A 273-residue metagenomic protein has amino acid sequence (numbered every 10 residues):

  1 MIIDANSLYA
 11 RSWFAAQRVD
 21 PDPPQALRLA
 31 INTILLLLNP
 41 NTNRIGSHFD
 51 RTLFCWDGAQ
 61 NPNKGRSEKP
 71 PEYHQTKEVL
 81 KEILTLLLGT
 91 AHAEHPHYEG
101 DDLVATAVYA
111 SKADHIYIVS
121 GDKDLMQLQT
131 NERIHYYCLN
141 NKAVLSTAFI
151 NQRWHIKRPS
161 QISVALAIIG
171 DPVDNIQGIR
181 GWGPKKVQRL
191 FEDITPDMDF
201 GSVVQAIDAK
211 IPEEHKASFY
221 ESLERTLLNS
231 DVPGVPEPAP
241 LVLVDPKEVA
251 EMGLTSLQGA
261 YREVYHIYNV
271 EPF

Functional and structural regions predicted by a protein language model:
M1-L86: Domain-level signal for Mg2+-assisted phosphodiester chemistry and nucleotide/NA-binding surfaces in nucleic-acid
I3-L8, F14, A26, A30 (+6 more regions): Metal-dependent nucleotidyl/phosphoryl-transfer cores and adjacent nucleic-acid-binding surfaces
L8, F54, N61, G65 (+4 more regions): A generic signature of intrinsically disordered, low-complexity regions enriched in glycine/proline and charged/polar
C55-D57, P240-L243, A260: A cross-family glycoside hydrolase active-site/sugar-binding cleft signature
P71-A239, T255, G259, V264-E271: Extended two-metal-dependent nuclease catalytic cores across DNA- and RNA-processing enzymes
G234-A250: C-terminal domain-closing interface element
